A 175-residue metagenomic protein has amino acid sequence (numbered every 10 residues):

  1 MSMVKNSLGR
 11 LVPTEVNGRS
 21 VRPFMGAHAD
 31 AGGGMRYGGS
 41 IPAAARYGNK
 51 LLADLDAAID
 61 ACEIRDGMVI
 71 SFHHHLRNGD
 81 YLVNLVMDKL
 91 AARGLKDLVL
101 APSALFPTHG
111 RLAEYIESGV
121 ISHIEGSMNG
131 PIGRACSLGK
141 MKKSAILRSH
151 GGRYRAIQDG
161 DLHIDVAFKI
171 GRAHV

Functional and structural regions predicted by a protein language model:
S2-H174: Conserved alpha/beta enzyme-core scaffold
